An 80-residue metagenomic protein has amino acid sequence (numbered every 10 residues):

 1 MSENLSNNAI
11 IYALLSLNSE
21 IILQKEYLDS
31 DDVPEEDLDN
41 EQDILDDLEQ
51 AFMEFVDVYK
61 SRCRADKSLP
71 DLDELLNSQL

Functional and structural regions predicted by a protein language model:
M1-D32: N-terminal acidic leader/helix
D32, E36-L80: Low-complexity intrinsically disordered segments
